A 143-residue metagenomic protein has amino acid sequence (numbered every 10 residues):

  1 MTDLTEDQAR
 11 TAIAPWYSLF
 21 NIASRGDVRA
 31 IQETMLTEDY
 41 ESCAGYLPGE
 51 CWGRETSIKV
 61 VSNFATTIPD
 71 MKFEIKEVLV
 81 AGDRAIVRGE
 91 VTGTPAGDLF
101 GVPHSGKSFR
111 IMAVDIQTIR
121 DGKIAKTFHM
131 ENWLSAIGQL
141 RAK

Functional and structural regions predicted by a protein language model:
M1-P15, R141-K143: Basic/polar N-terminal segments that are highly enriched at the extreme N-terminus, encompassing both cleavable
L4, F100-G106, I137-A142: A short acidic/glycine-rich loop-to-helix N-cap element
E6, A14-P15, R29-G82, E90: A solvent-exposed, acidic/Ser-Thr-rich amphipathic alpha-helical stretch
A12-R25, R120: N-terminal hydrophobic signal/anchor transmembrane helix of membrane proteins
V78-I86, T118-A125: A short, structured loop/turn motif at beta-sheet edges
V91, V114, M130-N132: Residue-level structural signal for beta-strand termini and adjacent loop
G93-R120: Exposed beta-sheet edge and beta->alpha loop/turn motif
A125-K143: Low-complexity, intrinsically disordered terminal/linker segments enriched in charged and Gly/Pro repeats
